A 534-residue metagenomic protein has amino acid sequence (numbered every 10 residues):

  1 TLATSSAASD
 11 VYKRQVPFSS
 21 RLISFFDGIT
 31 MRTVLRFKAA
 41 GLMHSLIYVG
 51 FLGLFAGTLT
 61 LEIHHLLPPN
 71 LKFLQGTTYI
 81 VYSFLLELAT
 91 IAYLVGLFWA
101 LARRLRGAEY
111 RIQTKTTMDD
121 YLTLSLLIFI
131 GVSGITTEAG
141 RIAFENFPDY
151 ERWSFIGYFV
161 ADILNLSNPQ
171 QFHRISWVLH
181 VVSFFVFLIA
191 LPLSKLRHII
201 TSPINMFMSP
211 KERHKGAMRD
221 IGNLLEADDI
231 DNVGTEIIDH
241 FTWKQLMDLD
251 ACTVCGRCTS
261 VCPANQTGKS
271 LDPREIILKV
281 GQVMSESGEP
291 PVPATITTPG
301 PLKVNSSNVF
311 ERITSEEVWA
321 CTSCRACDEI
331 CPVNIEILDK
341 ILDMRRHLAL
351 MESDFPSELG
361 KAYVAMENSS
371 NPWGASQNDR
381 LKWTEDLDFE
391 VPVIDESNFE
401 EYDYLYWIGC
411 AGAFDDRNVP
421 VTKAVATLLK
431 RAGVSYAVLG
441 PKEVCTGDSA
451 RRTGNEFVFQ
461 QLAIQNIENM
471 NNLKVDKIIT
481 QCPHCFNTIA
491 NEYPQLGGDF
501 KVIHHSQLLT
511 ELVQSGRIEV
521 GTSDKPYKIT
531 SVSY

Functional and structural regions predicted by a protein language model:
T1-L2: Short, well-ordered junction/capping motifs at the entry into regular secondary structure
S5-T235, L278, V283: Membrane-embedded alpha-helical bundles of multi-pass integral membrane proteins
S5-W99, R106, H240-L249, L271-I277 (+2 more regions): Iron-sulfur-cluster electron-transfer modules
S6, V182-S183, C255-T259, C321-R325 (+2 more regions): Short acidic (Asp/Glu) and glycine-rich catalytic loops that position anionic groups and cofactors
V178-V182, Y402, Y527: Select transmembrane alpha-helical segments in multipass membrane proteins
K215-L271: Non-transmembrane accessory domains of multi-pass membrane transporters/channels
G498-H505: Short hydrophobic/aromatic-enriched beta-strand-loop microsegments
E519-Y534: Basic- and aromatic-lined ligand-binding clefts that recognize polyanionic substrates
